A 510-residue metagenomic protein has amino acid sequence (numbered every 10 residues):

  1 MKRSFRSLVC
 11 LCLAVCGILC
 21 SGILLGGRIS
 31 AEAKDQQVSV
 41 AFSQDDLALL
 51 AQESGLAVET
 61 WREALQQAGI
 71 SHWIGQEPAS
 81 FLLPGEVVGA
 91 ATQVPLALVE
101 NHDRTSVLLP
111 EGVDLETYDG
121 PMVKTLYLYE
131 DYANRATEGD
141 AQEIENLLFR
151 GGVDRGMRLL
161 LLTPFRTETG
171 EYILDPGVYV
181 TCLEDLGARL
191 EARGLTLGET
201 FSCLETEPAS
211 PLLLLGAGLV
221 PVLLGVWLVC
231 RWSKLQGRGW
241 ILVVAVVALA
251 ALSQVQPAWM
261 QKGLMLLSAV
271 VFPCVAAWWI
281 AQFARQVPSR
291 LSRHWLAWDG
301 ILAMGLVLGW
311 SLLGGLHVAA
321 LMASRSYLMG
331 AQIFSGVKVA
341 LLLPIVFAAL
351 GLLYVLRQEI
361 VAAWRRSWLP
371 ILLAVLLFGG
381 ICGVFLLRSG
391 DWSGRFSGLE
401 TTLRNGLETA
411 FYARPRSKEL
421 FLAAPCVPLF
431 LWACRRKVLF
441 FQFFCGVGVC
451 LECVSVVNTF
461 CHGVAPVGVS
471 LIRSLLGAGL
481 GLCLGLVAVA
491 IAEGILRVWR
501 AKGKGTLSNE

Functional and structural regions predicted by a protein language model:
M1-S39: Hydrophobic secretory-pathway targeting helix
I18, L219-E510: Alpha-helical transmembrane segments of integral membrane proteins
G27-P211: Soluble extramembrane regions of membrane proteins in the secretory/endomembrane system
A209-P221: N-terminal membrane-entry
